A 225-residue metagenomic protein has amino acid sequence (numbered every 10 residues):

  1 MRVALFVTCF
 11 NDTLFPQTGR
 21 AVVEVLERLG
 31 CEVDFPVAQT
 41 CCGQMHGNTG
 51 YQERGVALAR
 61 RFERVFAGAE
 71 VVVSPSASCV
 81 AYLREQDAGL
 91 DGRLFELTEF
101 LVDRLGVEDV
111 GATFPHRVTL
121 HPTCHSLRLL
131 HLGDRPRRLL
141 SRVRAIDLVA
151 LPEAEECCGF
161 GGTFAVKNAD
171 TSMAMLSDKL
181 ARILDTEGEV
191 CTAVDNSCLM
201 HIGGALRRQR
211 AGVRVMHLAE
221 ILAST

Functional and structural regions predicted by a protein language model:
M1-T225: Iron-sulfur cluster-binding electron-transfer modules in prokaryotic oxidoreductases
